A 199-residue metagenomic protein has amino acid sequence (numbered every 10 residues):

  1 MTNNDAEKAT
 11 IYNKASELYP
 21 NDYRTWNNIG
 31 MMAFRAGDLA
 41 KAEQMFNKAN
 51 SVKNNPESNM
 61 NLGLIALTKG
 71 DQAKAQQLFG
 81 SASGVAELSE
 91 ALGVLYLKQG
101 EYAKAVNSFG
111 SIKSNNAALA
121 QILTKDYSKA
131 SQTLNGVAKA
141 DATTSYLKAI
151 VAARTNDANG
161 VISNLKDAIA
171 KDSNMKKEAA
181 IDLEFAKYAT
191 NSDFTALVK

Functional and structural regions predicted by a protein language model:
M1, R35-A36, T68-K69, K98 (+3 more regions): Register position in tetratricopeptide repeats
Y19, V52-K53, A82-A86, F109-I112 (+2 more regions): A structural motif in tetratricopeptide-repeat
Y23-R24, P56-E57, A86-E90, S111-K113 (+2 more regions): Helix-start (N-cap) detector for alpha-helical repeat units in TPR-like alpha-solenoids, especially tetratricopeptide
N28, N61, A91, N116 (+2 more regions): Canonical tetratricopeptide repeat
A170-K199: Terminal, low-structured helical/coil segments at or just beyond the last alpha-helical repeat
